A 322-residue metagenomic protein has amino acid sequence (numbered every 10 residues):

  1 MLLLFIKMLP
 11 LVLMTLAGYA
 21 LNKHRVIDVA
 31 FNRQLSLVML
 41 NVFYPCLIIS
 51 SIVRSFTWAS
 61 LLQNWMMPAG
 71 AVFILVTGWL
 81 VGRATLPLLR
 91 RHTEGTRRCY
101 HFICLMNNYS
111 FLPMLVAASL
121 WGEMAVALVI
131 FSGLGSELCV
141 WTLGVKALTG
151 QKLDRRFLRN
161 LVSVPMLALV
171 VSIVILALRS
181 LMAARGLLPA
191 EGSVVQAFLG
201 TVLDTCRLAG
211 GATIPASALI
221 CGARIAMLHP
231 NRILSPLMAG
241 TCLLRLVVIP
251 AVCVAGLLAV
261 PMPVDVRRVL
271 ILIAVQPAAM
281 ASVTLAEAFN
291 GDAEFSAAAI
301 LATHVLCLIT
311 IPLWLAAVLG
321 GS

Functional and structural regions predicted by a protein language model:
M1-S322: Alpha-helical transmembrane segments of multi-pass small-molecule/ion transporters
